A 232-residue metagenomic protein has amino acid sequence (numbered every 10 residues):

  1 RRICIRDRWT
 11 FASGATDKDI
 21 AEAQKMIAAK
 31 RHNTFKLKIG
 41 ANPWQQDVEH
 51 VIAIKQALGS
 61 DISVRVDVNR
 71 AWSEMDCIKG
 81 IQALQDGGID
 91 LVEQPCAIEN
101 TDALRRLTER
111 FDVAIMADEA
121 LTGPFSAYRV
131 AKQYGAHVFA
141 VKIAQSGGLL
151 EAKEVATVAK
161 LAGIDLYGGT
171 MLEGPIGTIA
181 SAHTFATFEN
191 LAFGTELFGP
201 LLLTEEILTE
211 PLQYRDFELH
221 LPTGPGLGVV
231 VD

Functional and structural regions predicted by a protein language model:
R1-I5: Short, small-residue-biased leader/transition segments that mark boundaries at the very start of proteins
R6-F111: Metal-dependent enolase-superfamily TIM-barrel catalytic cores that perform enediolate-based chemistry
S13-A15, P43, W72, L121 (+3 more regions): Residues that cap or initiate secondary-structure elements
N42, L149-L150, M171, G226-V230: Gly/Ser/Thr-rich beta-alpha loop segments that engage phosphate groups in nucleotides
G88, E99-M116, L121-E218, P222: Shared catalytic-loop signature of beta/alpha-barrel
L219-G224, V230-D232: Active-site or pore-adjacent capping/gating segments
